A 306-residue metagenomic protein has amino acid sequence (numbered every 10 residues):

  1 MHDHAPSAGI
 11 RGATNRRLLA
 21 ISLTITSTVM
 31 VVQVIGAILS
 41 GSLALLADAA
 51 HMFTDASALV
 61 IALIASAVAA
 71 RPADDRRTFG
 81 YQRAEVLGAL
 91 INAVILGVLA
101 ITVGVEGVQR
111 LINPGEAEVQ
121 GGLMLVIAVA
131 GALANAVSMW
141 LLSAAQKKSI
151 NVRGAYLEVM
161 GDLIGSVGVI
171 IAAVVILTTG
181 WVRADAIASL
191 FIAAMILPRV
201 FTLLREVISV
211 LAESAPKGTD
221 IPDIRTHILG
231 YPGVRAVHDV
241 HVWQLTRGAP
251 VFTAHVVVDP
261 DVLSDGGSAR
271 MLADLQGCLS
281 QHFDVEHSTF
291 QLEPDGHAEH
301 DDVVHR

Functional and structural regions predicted by a protein language model:
M1-N15, A44, A50, I61-A65 (+1 more regions): Alpha-helical transmembrane segments and adjacent TM-loop junctions that form the membrane-embedded core of multi-pass
M1-S40: Histidine-rich, glycine-flanked metal-binding segment
S27, V31, A56, L163-V167: Hydrophobic alpha-helical transmembrane bundles that constitute the permease/transmembrane domains of multi-pass
V32-V34, A65-A70: Alpha-helical transmembrane segments of multi-pass membrane proteins
